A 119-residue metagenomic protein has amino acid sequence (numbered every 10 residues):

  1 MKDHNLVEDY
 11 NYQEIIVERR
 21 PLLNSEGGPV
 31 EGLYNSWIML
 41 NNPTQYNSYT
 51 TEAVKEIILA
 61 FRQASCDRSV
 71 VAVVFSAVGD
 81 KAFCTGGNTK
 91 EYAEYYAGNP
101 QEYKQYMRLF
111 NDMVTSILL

Functional and structural regions predicted by a protein language model:
M1-V78, Q101, D112, S116: Conserved CoA-thioester-binding segment of acyl-CoA-metabolizing enzymes
P43, E91-A93: A structure-centric feature marking long, well-folded core domains of fungal metabolic enzymes and membrane transporters
G79, T89: Short, flexible active-site-adjacent loop segments at beta-strand->alpha-helix junctions, enriched in small/polar
A82: Flexible, gly/ser-rich surface segments that form the specificity/activation loops bordering the active-site cleft
T85-G87: Short helix- or helix-capping micro-motifs that position conserved polar/aromatic residues at function-defining sites
E94-R108: A short acidic, glycine-rich active-site loop that binds or catalyzes chemistry on phosphate/adenosine moieties
